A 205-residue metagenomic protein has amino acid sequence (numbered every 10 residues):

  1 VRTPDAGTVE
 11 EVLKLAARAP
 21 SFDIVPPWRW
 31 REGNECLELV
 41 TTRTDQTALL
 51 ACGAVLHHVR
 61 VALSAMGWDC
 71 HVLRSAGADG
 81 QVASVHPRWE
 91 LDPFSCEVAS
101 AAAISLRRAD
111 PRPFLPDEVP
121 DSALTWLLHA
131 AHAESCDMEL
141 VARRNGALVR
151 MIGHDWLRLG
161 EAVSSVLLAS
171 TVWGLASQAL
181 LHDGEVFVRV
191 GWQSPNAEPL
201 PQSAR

Functional and structural regions predicted by a protein language model:
V1-R205: Acidic, surface-exposed loops and disordered segments
